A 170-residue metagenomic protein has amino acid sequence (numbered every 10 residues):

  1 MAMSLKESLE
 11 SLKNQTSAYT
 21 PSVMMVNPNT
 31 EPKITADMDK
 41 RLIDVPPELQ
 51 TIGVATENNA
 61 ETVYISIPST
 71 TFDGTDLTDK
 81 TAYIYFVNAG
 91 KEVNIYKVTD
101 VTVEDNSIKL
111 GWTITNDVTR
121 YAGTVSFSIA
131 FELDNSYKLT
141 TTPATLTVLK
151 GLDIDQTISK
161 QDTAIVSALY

Functional and structural regions predicted by a protein language model:
A2-Q156: N-terminal assembly/attachment segments of tailed bacteriophage virion structural proteins
L149-L169: Low-complexity, Pro/Ser/Thr- and charge-rich linker/hinge segments at domain boundaries
